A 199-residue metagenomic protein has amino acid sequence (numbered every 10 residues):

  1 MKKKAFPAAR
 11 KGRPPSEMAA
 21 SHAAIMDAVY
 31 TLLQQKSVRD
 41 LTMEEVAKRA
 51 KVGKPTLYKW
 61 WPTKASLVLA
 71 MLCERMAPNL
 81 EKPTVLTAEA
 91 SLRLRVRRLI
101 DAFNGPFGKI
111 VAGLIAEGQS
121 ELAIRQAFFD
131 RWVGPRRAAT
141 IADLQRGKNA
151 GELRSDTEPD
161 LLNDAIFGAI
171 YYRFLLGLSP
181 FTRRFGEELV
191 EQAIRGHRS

Functional and structural regions predicted by a protein language model:
M1-R49, S66: Basic, helix-initiating cap at the start of DNA-binding domains
K2, Q126, D130, G134 (+1 more regions): Hydrophobic/aromatic-rich alpha-helical bundle segments in the mid-to-C-terminal region
L33-K36, T42-M43, K54, K64-L72 (+4 more regions): Amphipathic alpha-helical segments enriched in hydrophobic/aromatic and basic residues that form the DNA-contacting
K51-W61: Short hydrophobic/aromatic patch on the recognition helix
L72-P78: Short, basic, alpha-helical segments at the C-terminal edge of helix-turn-helix-like DNA-binding modules
L80-K109: Hydrophobic alpha-helical connector segments
R97-F103, V111-S120, V190-H197: Helix-loop "lid/cap" segments that line or gate small-molecule binding pockets
D101-K109, G113, A123-A150, D160: Amphipathic alpha-helical packing segments from all-alpha helical-bundle domains
